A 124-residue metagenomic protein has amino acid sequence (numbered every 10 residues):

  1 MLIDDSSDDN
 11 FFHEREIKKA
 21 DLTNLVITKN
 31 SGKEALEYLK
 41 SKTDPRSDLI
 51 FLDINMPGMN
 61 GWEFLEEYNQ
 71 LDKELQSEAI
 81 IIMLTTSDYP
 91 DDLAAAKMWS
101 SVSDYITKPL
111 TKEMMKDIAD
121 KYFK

Functional and structural regions predicted by a protein language model:
M1-D8, H13-I17: Conserved acidic segment of CheY-like receiver
T28-E37, G61: Helix N-cap/capping motif at the beta->alpha junctions
E37, W62-L75: Short amphipathic alpha-helix used as the core "switch/output" element in two-component signaling
D44-F51: Active-site beta3 strand of CheY-like receiver
M56: Receiver (REC) domain active-site loop signature in two-component systems and cognate sites in sensor histidine kinases
E63, S77-A79, S87-D104, D117: Alpha4 helix (beta4-alpha4-beta5 surface) of REC/receiver domains from two-component response regulators
T107-K108: A Lys-centered signature of the CheY-like receiver
